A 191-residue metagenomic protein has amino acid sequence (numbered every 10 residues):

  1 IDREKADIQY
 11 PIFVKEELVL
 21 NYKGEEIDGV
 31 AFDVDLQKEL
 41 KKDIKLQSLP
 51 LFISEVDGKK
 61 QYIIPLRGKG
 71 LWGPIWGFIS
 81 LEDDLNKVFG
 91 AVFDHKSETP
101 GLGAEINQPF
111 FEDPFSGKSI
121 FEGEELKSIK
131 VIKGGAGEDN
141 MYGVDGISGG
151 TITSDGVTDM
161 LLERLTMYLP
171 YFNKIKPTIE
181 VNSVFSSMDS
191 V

Functional and structural regions predicted by a protein language model:
I1-V191: Flexible, solvent-exposed loop/hinge segments and secondary-structure transition points
